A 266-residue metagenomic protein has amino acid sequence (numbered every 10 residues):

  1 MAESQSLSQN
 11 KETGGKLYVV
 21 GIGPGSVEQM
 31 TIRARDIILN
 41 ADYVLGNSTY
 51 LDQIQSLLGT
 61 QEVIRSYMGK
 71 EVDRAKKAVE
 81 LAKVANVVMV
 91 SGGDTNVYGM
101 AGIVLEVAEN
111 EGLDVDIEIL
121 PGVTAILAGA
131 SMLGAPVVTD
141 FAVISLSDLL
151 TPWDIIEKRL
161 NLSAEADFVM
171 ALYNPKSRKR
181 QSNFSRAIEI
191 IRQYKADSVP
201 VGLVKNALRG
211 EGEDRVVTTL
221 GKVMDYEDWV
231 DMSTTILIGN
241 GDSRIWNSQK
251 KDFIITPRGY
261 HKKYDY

Functional and structural regions predicted by a protein language model:
A2-E118: Class I S-adenosyl-L-methionine
Q9-G14, D36-I37, L81, M89 (+6 more regions): Solvent-exposed alpha-helices and their adjacent loops that cap or buttress functional pockets in soluble metabolic
Q9-K11, R33, G134-T139, L149-W153 (+4 more regions): Conserved phosphate- and dinucleotide-binding cores of soluble alpha/beta proteins, encompassing both enzyme active
L17, V87, E165-Y266: A contiguous loop/helix-start segment that scaffolds small-molecule binding in enzyme catalytic cores
I22-P24, N47-T49, S66-M68, G92-D94 (+7 more regions): Fold-independent oxyanion-binding glycine-rich loops and adjacent beta-strand/coil segments at enzyme active sites
L51-Q53, E71-V72, V97, T124-L127 (+2 more regions): Short gly/pro/ser/thr-enriched loop/turn and capping motifs at secondary-structure boundaries
A78-V84, S131-A135, E157-L160, D214-V223: Short, surface-exposed amphipathic charged segments that create phosphate/polyanion-binding patches used for binding
G99-A166: Class I SAM-dependent methyltransferase SAM-binding "motif I" and its flanking Rossmann-like core
